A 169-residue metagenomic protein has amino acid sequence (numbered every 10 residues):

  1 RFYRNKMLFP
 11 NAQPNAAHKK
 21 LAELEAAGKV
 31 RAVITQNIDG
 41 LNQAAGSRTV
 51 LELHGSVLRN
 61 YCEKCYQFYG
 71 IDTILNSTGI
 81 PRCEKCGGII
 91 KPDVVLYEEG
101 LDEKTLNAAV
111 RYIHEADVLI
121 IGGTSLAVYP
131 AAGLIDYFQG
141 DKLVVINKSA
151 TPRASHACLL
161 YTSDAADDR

Functional and structural regions predicted by a protein language model:
R1-K64: Metabolite-binding pocket within alpha/beta catalytic cores that recognizes anionic/polar moieties
V30, A116-D117, A157: Local beta-strand N-terminus motif with an aromatic residue
L41-G46, T151-C158: Short loop/helix-cap segments at secondary-structure boundaries that form the rim of catalytic
R48-L106: Cys/His-rich short segments
P92-R153: Glycine-rich anion-binding loop/nest that anchors nucleotide
Y161-D168: Conserved small/polar residues in nucleotide/adenosyl-binding loops
